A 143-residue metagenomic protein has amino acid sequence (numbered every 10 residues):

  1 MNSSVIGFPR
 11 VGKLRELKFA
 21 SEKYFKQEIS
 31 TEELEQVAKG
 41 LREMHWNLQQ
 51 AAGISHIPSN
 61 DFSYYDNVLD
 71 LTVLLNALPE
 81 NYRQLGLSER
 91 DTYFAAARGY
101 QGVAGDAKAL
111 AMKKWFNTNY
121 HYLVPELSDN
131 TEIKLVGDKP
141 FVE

Functional and structural regions predicted by a protein language model:
M1-E143: Domain-level signal for soluble alpha/beta catalytic cores
